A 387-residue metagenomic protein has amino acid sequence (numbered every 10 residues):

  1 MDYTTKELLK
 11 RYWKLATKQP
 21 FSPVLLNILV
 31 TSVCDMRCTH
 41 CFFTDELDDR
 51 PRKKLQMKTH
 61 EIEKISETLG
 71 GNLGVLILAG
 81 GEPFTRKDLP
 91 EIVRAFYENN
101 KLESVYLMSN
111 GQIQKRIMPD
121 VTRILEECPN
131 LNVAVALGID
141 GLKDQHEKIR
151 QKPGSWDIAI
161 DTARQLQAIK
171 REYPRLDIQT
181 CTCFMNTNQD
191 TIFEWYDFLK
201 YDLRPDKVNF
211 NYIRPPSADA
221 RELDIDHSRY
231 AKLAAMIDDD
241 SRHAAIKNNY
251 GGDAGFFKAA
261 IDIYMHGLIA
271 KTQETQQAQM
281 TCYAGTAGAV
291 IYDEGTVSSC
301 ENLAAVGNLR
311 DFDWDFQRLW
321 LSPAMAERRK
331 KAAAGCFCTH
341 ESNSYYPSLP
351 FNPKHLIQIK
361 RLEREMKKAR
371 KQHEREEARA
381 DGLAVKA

Functional and structural regions predicted by a protein language model:
D2-N132, D219, D226-R229: Conserved alpha-helical substructure of the radical SAM core
R11-Y12, A16-S22, T44, Q277-Q279 (+1 more regions): Flexible mid-to-C-terminal extensions adjoining Fe-S/redox cofactors in radical SAM and related proteins
W13-K14, L73, L102, I117 (+5 more regions): Conserved short hydrophobic patches within well-ordered secondary structure
L25-D49, K53-K54, A79, L176-M185 (+8 more regions): Soluble, non-transmembrane catalytic domains of enzymes that act on hydrophobic metabolites at membranes
R37, C41, G141, G285 (+2 more regions): General secretory precursor processing signal
G74, R171, R204, A287 (+2 more regions): Generic structural signal for secondary-structure transition and capping sites
E127-S298, A304-D311, F351, D381-G382: Radical SAM enzyme [4Fe-4S]-AdoMet core and its adjacent flexible, acidic and glycine-rich loops/tails across
